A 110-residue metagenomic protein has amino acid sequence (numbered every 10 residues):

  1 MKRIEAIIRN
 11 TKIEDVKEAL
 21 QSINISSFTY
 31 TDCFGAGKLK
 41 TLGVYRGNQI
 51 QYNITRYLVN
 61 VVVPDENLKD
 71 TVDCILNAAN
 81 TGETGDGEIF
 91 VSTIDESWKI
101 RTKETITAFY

Functional and structural regions predicted by a protein language model:
M1-Y110: Positively charged, small/polar-rich N-terminal and surface patches that mediate targeting and assembly and bind
